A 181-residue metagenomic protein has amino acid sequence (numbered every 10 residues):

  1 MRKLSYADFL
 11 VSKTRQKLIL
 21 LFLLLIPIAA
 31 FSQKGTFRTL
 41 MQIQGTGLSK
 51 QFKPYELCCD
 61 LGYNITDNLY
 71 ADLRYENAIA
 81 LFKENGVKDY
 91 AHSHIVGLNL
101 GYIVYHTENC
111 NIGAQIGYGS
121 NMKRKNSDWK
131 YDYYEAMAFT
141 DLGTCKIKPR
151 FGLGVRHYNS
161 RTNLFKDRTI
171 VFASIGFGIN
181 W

Functional and structural regions predicted by a protein language model:
M1-R38, W181: Bacterial Sec-dependent N-terminal signal peptides
A30-I79, K83, S174: Short glycine/proline- and aromatic-enriched beta-strand/turn motifs that initiate or cap beta-hairpins
K34, K50-P54, D89-I95, S127-Y133 (+1 more regions): Transmembrane beta-barrel outer-membrane domains
D60-F151: Gram-negative (and chloroplast) outer-membrane scaffold detector with strong preference for beta-barrel transmembrane
K130, G152-H157, T169, G176: Ser/Thr- (and often Asn-) enriched beta-sheet segments in non-cytosolic proteins
L142, D167-W181: Outer-membrane beta-barrel "beta-signal"
R156-L164: Membrane-helix boundary connector in multi-pass membrane proteins
